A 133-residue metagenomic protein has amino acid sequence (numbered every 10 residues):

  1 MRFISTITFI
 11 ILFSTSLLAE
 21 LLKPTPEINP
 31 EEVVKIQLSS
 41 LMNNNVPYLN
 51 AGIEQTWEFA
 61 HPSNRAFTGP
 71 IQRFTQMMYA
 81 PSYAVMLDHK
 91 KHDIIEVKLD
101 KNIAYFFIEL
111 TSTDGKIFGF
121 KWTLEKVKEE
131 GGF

Functional and structural regions predicted by a protein language model:
M1-S5: Positively charged n-region of N-terminal signal peptides that target proteins for export
S14-S16: N-terminal signal peptide c-region/cleavage motif recognized by signal peptidases
E20-E27: Cleaved targeting-peptide boundary
N29-N45, Q55, F59: Short, aromatic-enriched amphipathic alpha-helices that serve as compact interaction elements
N43, P62, T111-T113: Short beta-turn/strand-loop junction motif enriched in small, turn-promoting residues
P47-L99: Short solvent-exposed beta->alpha transition segments
E96-F133: Exposed beta-sheet edge and beta->alpha loop/turn motif
